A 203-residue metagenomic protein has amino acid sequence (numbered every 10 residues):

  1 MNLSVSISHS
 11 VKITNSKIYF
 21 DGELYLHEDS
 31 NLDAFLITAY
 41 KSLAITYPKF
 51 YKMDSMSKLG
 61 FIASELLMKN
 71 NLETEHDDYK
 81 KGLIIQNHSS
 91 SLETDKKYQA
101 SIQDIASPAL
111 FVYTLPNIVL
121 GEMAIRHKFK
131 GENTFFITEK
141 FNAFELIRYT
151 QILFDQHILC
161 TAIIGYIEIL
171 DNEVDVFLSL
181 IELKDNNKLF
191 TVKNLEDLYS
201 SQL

Functional and structural regions predicted by a protein language model:
M1-L159, I163-L203: Conserved "HGTGT" condensation-loop signature of ketosynthase/thiolase-family condensing enzymes that catalyze
